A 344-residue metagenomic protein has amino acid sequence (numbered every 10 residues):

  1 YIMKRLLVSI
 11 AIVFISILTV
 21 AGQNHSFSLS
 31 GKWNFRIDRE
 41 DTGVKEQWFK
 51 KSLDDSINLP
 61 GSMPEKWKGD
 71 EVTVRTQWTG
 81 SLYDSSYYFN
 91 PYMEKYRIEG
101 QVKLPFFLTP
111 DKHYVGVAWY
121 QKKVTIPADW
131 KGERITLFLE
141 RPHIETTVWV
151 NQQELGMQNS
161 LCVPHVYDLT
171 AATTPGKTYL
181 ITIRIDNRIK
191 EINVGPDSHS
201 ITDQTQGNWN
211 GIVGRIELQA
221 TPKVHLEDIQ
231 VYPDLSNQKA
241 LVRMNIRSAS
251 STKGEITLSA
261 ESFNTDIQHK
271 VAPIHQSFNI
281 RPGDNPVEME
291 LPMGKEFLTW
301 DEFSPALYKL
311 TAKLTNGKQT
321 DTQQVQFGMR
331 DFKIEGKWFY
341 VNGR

Functional and structural regions predicted by a protein language model:
Y1-N24: Bacterial Sec-dependent N-terminal signal peptides
S9, T42, S56, E71-T73 (+4 more regions): Coil residues (strongly favoring Ser/Thr
F27-L29, R36-E40, G69, G80 (+4 more regions): Accessory beta-strand-rich segments of carbohydrate-active enzymes
V148-V150, K239-F278, V287: Beta-strand-rich binding/interaction modules
Y167-A172, M289-P305: Signal that preferentially marks extracellular ectodomain short beta-strand elements of beta-sandwich modules
L180-I183, S304-N316: Short, aromatic- and glycine-rich surface loops/edge beta-strands on solvent-exposed regions
A220-S251: Surface beta-strand/loop "capping" patches
T311-R344: N-terminal carbohydrate-binding accessory modules
